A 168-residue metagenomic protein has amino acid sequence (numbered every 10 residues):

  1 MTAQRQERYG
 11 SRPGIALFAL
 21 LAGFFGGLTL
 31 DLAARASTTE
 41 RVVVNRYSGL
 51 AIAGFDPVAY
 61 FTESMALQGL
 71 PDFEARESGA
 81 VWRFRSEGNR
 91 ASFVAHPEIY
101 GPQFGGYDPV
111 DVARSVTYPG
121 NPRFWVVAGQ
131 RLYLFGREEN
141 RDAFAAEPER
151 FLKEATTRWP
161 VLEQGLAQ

Functional and structural regions predicted by a protein language model:
M1-G10: N-terminal secretory signal peptides that target proteins for export/translocation
P13: Extracellular and organelle-lumenal recognition/adhesion modules and their flexible linkers in secreted
A16-G27: Bacterial N-terminal signal peptides
L30-Q168: Charged, low-complexity intrinsically disordered segments
